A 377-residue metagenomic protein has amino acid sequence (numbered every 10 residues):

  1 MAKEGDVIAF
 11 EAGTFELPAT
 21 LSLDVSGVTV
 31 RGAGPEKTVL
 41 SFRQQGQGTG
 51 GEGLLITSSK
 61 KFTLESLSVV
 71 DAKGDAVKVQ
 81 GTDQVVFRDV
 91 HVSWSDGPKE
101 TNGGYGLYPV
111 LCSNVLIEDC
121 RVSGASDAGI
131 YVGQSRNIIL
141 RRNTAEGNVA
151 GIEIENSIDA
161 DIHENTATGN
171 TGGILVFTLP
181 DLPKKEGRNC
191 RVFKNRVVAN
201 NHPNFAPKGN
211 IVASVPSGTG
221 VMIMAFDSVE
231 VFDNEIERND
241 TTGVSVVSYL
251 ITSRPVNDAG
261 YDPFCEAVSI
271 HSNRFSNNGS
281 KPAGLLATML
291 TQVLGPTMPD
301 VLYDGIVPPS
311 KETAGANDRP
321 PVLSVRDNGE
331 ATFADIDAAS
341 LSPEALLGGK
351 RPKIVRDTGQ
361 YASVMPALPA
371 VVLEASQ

Functional and structural regions predicted by a protein language model:
M1-A9: Acidic Gly/Asp/Thr-rich repetitive segments characteristic of extracellular carbohydrate-active and adhesion proteins
K3, V25-S26, P35, S58-S59 (+25 more regions): Parallel beta-helix/beta-solenoid
A12-T14, G34, Q44-G46, S68 (+7 more regions): A mature extracytoplasmic/lumenal domain signature
P18, Q44-L55, D71-K78, K99-P109 (+6 more regions): Extracellular beta-strand/beta-solenoid scaffold signature
G27-K73, D96: Right-handed parallel beta-helix/beta-spiral solenoid domain characteristic of secreted/periplasmic
C190-K194, V198-T219, M224-F232: C-terminal amphipathic alpha-helical segment
T252, D258-P263, N273-Q377: Acidic, glycine- and Ser/Thr-rich low-complexity intrinsically disordered tracts in extracellular/secreted proteins
